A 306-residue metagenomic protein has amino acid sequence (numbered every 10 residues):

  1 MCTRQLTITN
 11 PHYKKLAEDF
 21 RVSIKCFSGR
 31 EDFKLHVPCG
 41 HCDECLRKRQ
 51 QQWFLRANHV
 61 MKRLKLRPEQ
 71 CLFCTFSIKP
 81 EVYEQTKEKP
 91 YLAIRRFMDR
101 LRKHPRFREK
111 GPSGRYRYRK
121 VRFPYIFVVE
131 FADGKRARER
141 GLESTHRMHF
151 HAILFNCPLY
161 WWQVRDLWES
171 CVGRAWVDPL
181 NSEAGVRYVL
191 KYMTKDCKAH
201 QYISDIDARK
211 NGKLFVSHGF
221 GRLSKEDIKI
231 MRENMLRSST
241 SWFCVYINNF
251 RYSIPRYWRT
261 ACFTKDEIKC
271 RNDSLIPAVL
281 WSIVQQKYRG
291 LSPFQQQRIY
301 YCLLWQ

Functional and structural regions predicted by a protein language model:
M1-H146, C157-Q306: Right-hand nucleic-acid polymerase module
L154: Extracellular, beta-strand-rich glycan-interacting domains
